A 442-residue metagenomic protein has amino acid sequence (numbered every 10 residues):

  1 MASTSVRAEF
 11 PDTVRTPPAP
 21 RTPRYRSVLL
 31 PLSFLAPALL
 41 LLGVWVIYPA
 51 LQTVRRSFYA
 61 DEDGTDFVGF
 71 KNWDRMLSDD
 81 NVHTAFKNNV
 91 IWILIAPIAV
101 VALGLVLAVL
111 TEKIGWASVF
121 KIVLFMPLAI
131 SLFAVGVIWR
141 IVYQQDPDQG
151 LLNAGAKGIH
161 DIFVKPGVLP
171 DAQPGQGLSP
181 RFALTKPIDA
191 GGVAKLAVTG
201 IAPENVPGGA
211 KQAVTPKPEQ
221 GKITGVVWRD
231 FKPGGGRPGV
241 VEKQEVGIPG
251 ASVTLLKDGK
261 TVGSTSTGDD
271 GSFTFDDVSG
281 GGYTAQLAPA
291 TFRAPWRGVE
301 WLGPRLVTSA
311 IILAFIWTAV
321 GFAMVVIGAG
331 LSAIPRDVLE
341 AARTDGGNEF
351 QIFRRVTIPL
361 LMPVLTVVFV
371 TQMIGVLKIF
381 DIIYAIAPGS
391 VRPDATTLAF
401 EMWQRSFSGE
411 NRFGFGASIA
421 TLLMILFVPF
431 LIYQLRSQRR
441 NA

Functional and structural regions predicted by a protein language model:
M1-F34, W116-F120, L435-A442: Transmembrane alpha-helical segments of polytopic membrane transport and secretion proteins
P18-R21, R26, L39-H83, N88-V90 (+7 more regions): Short membrane-interfacial helix/loop motifs at transmembrane-helix boundaries
L39-E62, F120-I188, G282-R293, A314-I316 (+1 more regions): Membrane-water interface segments at the C-terminal ends of transmembrane alpha-helices in multi-pass inner-membrane
D80-L110, V307-F315, L423, F427: Transmembrane alpha-helix signature in integral membrane proteins
I93-F125, G136, I141, A333: Transmembrane-helix boundary motif in ABC transporter permease subunits
A285, A319-F322, L377, I383-Y384 (+1 more regions): Interhelical loop and adjacent transmembrane-helix boundary motif in polytopic membrane transport permeases
V325-L365, A442: Intracellular coupling helices
G328-D337, F415-A442: C-terminal transmembrane helix and the adjacent membrane-cytosol boundary/short C-terminal tail of inner/organellar
